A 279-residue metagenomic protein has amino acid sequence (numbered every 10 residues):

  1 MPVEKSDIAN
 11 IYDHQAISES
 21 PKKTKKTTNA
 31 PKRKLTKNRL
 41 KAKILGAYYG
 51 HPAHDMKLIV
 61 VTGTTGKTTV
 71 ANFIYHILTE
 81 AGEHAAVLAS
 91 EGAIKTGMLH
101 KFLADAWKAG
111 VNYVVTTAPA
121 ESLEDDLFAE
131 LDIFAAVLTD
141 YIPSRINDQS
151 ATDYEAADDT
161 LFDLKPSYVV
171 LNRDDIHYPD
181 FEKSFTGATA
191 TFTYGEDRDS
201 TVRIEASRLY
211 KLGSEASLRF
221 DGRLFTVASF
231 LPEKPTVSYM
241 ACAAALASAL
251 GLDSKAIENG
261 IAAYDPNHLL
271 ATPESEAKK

Functional and structural regions predicted by a protein language model:
M1-T62, T69-G82, K101, D199-R203 (+4 more regions): Short, basic phosphate-binding NTP loop
P2, H54-M56, A109-T117, E124 (+1 more regions): Acidic, Mg2+-coordinating active-site environments of NTP-dependent enzymes
L45, M98-L99, Y154-E155: Amphipathic coiled-coil/heptad-repeat helices and related helical stalk/stem segments that mediate oligomerization
T64, S90, E196: Cofactor-binding loop segments of dinucleotide-utilizing enzymes, especially the Rossmann-like FAD- and NAD(P)+-binding
T65-K67, I176: Gly/Ser/Thr-rich loops at beta-strand to alpha-helix junctions that form or flank small-molecule/cofactor-binding
K67, A71, T96, V237-A243: Short alpha-helical patches at coil-to-helix transitions and adjacent helical residues in well-structured domains
I74, L78, L99-F102, A106 (+1 more regions): Buried hydrophobic packing segments
G82-K95: Short beta-strand-centered segment that lines the nucleotide-binding/catalytic pocket of NTP-utilizing
